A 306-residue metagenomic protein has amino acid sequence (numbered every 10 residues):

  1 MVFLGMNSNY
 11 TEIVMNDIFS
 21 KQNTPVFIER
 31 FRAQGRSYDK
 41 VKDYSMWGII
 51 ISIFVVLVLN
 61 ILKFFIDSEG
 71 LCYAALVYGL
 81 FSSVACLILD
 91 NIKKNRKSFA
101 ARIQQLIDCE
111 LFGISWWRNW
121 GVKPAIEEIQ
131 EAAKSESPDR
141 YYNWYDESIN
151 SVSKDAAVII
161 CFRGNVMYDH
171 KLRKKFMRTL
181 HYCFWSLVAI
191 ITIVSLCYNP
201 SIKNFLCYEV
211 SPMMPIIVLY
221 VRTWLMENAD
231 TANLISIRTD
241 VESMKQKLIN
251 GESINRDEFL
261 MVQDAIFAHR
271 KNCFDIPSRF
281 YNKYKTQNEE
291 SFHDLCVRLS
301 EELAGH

Functional and structural regions predicted by a protein language model:
M1-E69, S278-R279: Non-cleavable N-terminal signal-anchor transmembrane helices
I13-F27, L225-E302, H306: Cytosolic/matrix-facing juxtamembrane and C-terminal tails of multi-pass cellular membrane proteins
V26-Y44, I159-Y182: Membrane-interface, cytosolic juxtamembrane amphipathic helix immediately N-terminal to a transmembrane helix, enriched
D39-K94, M177-A232: Alpha-helical transmembrane segments and their immediate juxtamembrane boundary regions in integral membrane proteins
V84-W117, L219-M244: Inner-leaflet juxtamembrane helices
S98-F176: Membrane-proximal, non-transmembrane interface segments of integral membrane proteins
A100-Q104, K123-K134, P215, N233-M244 (+1 more regions): Juxtamembrane/interfacial segments around transmembrane helices
F162-N165, V188, I237-D240: Amphipathic, well-ordered alpha-helical segments in soluble domains
